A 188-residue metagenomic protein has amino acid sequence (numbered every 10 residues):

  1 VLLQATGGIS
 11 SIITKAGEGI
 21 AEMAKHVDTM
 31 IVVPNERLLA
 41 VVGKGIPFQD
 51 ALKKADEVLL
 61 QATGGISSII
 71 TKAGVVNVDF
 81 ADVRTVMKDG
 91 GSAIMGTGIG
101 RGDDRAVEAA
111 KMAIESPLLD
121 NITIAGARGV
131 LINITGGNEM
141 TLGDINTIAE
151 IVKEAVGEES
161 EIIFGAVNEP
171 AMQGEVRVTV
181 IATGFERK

Functional and structural regions predicted by a protein language model:
V1-K188: Tubulin/FtsZ superfamily GTPase core signature
